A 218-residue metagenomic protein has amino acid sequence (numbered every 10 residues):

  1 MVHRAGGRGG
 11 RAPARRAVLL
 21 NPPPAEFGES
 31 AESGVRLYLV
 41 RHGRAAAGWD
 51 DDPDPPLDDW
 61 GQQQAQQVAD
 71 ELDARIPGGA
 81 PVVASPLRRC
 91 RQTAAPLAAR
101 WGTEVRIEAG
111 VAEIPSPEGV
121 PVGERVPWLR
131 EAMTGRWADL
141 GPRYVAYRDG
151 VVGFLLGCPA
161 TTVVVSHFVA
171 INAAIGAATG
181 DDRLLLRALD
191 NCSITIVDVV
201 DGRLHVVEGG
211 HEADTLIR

Functional and structural regions predicted by a protein language model:
M1-E108, E131-L140: Active-site-proximal alpha-helix that buttresses catalytic centers in soluble enzyme cores
M1-V35, T103-I107, E113-P127, T134 (+2 more regions): Acidic, low-complexity terminal tails and accessory targeting/binding regions of phosphate-metabolizing enzymes
L37, A80, C158-V169: Generic beta-sheet signal
S85-L87, G110, V165-V169: Short, well-ordered beta-to-alpha junction loops that form the rim of enzyme active sites and present histidine/acidic
R89-R91, I114, A170-N172: Short, active-site-adjacent cap segments at secondary-structure transitions
P96, A173, A177: Active-site signature of alpha/beta-hydrolase-fold catalytic machinery across serine- and Asp/Cys-nucleophile hydrolases
A132-P159: Internal catalytic-core helix/loop-beta-alpha segment that presents or stabilizes conserved functional determinants
V169-I171, G180-D181: Short Gly/Pro-enriched loop/turn and capping motifs at secondary-structure junctions
